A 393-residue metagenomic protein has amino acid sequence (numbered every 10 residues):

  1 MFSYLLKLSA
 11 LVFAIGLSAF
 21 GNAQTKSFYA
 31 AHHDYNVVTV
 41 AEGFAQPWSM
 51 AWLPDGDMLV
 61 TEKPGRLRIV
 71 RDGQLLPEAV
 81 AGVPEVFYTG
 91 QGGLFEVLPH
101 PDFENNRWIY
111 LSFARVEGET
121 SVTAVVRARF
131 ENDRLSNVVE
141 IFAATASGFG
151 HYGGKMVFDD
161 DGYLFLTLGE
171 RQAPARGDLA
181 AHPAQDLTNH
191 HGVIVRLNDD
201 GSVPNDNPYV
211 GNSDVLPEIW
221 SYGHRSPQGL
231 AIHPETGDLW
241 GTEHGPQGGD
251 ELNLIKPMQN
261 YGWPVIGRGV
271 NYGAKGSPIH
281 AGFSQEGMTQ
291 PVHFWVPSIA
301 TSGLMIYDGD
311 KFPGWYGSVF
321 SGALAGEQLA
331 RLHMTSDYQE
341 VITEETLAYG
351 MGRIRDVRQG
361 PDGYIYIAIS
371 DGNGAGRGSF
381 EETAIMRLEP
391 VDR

Functional and structural regions predicted by a protein language model:
K7-S18: Bacterial N-terminal signal peptides
G21-Q172, G229-I232, G237-G245, P297-D337 (+2 more regions): Acidic, Gly/Ser/Thr-rich repeat motifs that build Ca2+-stabilized beta-propeller blades
Q24-N36, L75, R134-L135, S202-N212 (+1 more regions): Blade/loop signatures of beta-propeller domains
V38-T39, L76-P84, S136-F142, N205-Y209 (+2 more regions): Beta-propeller fold detector
A124-N132, H182-D199, I255, T383-E389: Beta-propeller blade signature
V215-L254: Repeat-solenoid scaffold signature
G262-S298: Flexible internal linker/loop segments at domain or repeat junctions
Q339-P361: Conserved blade-ending motifs and adjacent loop-strand segments that build the rim/top face of beta-propeller domains
